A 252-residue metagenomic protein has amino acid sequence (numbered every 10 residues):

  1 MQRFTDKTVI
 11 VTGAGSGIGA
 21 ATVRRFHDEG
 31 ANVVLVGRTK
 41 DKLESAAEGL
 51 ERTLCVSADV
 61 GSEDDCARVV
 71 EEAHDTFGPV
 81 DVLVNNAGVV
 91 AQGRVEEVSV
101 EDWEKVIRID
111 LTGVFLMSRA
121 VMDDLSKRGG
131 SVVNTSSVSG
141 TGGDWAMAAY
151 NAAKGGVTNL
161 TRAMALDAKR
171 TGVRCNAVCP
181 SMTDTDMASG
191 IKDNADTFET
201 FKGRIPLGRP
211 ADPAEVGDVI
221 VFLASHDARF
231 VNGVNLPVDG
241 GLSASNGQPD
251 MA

Functional and structural regions predicted by a protein language model:
T8, G15-G17: Conserved glycine-rich cofactor-binding loop
V84, K169, R174, V231-G233: Short, small/polar-rich loop/turn modules that mediate ligand/substrate recognition or access, typified
R94-V95, D102-I107, F201: Substrate-binding pocket helix/loop in short-chain dehydrogenase/reductase
E96, G142-A148, R170-T171, G208 (+1 more regions): Active-site loop immediately N-terminal to the catalytic Tyr-X3-Lys motif of short-chain dehydrogenase/reductase
S118, A153, T161: Active-site helix of classical SDR
D123, L166-R170, R229: Alpha-helical segment proximal to the catalytic Tyr-Lys
S137: Residue(s) in the substrate-gating loop at a strand-loop-helix junction that position the organic substrate next
